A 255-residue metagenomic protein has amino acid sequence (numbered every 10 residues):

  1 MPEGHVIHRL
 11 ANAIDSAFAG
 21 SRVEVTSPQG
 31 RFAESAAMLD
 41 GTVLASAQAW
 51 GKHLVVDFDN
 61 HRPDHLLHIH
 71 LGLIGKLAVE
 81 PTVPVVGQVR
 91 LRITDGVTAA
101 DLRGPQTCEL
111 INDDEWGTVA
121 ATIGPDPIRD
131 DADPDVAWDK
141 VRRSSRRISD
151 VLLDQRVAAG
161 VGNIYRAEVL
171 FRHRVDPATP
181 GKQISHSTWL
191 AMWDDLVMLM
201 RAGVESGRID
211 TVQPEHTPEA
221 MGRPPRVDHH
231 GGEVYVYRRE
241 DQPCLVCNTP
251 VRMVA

Functional and structural regions predicted by a protein language model:
M1-I111, M253: Gly/Gly-Pro- and Ser/Thr-rich, intrinsically disordered tail segments characteristic of DNA damage-repair and tolerance
G4, G30, G41, G51 (+7 more regions): Glycine-centered flexibility motif
H5, R9, D139, D194: Short, contiguous clusters of charged residues that form electrostatic/catalytic patches at enzyme active sites, used
H8, A17-G20, M38-D40, A120-T122 (+3 more regions): Non-transmembrane, interaction-prone segments in cytosolic or luminal domains
R22-S35, N60-R62, K140-A255: Basic, nucleic-acid-binding surfaces and adjacent catalytic neighborhoods in DNA/RNA-processing proteins
P63-V175, P180, S187: Phosphate/anion-contacting hairpin/loop surfaces
